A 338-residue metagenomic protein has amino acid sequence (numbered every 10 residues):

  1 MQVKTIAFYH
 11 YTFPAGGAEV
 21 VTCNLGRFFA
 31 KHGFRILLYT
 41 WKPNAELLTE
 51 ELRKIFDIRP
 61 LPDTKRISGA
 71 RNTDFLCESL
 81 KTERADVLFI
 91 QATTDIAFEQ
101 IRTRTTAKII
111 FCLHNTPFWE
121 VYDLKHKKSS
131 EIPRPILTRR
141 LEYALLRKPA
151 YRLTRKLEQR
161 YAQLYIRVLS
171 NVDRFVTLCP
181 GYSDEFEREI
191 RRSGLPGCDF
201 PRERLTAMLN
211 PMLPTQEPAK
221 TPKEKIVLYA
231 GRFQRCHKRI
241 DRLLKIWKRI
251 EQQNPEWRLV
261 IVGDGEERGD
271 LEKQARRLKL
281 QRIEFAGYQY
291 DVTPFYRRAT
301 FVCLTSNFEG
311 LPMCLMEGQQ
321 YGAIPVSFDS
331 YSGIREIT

Functional and structural regions predicted by a protein language model:
E19-N24, K225, Q234-R249, E266-E272: A conserved mid-protein helix/loop that constitutes part of the nucleotide-sugar donor-binding site
I90-I96, L113: Short His-centered aromatic/hydrophobic patch
P133-F175, G194: Membrane-proximal helix-turn-helix segments that form the acceptor-binding/catalytic region of lipid-linked
E272-Y288: Nucleotide-activated donor-binding/catalytic signature segment of Leloir-type glycosyltransferases, i.e., the conserved
Y288, N307, S330: Aromatic "clamp/platform" in nucleotide-sugar-dependent glycosyltransferases that forms part of the donor/acceptor
Y288-Q289, F295-A299: Short alpha-helical donor nucleotide-sugar binding micro-motif in glycosyltransferases
R297-G310, A323: Acidic donor-binding loop of glycosyltransferase active sites
I324-F328: Short hydrophobic beta-strand element within catalytic cores of glycosyltransferases and related nucleotide-activated
